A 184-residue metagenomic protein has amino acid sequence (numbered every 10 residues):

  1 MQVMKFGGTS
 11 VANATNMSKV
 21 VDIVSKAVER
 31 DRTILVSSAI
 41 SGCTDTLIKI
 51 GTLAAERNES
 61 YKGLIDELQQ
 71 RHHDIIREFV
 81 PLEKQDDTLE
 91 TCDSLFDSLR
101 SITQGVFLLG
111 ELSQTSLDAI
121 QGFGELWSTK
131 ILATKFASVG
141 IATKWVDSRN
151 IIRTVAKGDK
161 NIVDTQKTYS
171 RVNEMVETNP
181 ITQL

Functional and structural regions predicted by a protein language model:
M1-L184: Nucleotide/pyrophosphate-binding catalytic subdomain
